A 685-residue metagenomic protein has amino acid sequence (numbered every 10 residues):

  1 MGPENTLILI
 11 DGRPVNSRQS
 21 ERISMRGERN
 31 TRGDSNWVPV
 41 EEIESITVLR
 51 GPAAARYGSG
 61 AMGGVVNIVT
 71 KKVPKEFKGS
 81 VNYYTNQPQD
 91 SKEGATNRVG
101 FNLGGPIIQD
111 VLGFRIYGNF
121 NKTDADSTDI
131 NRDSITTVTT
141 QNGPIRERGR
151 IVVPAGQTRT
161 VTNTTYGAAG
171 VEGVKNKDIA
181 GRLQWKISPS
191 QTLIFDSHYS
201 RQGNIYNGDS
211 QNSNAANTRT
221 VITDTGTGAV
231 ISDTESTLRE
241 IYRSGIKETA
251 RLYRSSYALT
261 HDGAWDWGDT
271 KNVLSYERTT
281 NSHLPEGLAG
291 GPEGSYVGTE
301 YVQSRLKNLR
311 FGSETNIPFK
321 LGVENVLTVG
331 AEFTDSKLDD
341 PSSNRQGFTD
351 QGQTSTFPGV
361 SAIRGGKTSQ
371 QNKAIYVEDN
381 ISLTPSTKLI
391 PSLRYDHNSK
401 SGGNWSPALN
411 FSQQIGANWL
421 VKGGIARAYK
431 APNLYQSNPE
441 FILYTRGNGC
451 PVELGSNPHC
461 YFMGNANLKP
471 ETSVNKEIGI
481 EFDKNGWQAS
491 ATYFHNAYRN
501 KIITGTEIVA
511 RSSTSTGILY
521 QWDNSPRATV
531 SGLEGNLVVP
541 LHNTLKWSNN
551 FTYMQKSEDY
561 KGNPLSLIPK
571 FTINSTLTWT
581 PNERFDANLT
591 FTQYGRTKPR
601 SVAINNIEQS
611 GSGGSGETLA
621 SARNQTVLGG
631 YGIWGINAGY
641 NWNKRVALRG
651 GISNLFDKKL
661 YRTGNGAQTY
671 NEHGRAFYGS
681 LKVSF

Functional and structural regions predicted by a protein language model:
T6-D11, G33-N36, V48, G60-T85 (+1 more regions): N-terminal periplasmic accessory domains that precede and gate Gram-negative outer-membrane beta-barrel machines
R13-R50: Short acidic/polar hinge/loop motifs at secondary-structure boundaries that mediate gating or recognition
N82, T315-N316, S382-S386, Y493-Y498 (+2 more regions): Gram-negative outer-membrane beta-barrel transporters
E93-N207, Y253-S255, L259, W265 (+1 more regions): Transmembrane beta-barrel wall of Gram-negative outer-membrane proteins
G104-I108, Y117, T123, E172-V174 (+6 more regions): Conserved C-terminal beta-signal and adjacent last beta-strands/turns of outer-membrane beta-barrel proteins
T123-S127, G170-D178, K186, S190-A264 (+4 more regions): Flexible loop and strand-edge segments within Gram-negative outer membrane beta-barrel domains
L238, T249-L252, Y276, L288-L389 (+5 more regions): Outer-membrane beta-barrel transmembrane domain signature of Gram-negative proteins, especially the mid-to-C-terminal
T260-A264, D269-P285, Q414, L420-K422 (+3 more regions): Membrane-embedded beta-barrel scaffold of Gram-negative outer-membrane proteins
